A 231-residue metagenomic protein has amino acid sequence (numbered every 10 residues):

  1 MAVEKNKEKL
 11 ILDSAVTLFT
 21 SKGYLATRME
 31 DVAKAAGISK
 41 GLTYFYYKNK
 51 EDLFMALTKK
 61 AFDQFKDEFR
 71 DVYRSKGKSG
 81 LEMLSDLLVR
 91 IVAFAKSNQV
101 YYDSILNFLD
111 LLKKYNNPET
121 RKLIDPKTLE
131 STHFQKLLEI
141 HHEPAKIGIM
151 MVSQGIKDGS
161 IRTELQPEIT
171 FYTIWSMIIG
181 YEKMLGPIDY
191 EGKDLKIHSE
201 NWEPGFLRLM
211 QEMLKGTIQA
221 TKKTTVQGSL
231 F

Functional and structural regions predicted by a protein language model:
N6-K7, S14: N-terminal positioning helix adjacent to the helix-turn-helix/winged-helix DNA-binding module
L10, L18-K60: Helix-turn-helix
S14-L18, A35, F94, M177: Short amphipathic alpha-helical elements of helix-turn-helix/winged-helix folds
F54, T58, F62, L84 (+2 more regions): Amphipathic, non-transmembrane alpha-helical scaffold segments
A56, D71-D103, P167-I174, F231: Hydrophobic alpha-helical connector segments
E82, K114-D158, I169, N201-P204: Amphipathic alpha-helical packing segments from all-alpha helical-bundle domains
R90-F94, K146, M150-D158, Y172-F231: C-terminal peripheral helix-coil segments that are non-catalytic and often amphipathic
V92-Q135, L185-I188: Amphipathic alpha-helical segments used for helix-helix packing
